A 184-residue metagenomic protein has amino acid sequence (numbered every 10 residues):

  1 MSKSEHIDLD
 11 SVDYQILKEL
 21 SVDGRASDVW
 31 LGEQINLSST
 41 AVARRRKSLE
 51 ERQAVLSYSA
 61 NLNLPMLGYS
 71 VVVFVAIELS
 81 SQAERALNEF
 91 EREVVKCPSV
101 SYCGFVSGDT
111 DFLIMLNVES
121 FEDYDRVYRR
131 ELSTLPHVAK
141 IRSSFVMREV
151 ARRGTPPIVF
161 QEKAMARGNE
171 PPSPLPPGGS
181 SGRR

Functional and structural regions predicted by a protein language model:
M1-R184: A compositional/biophysical signature of low hydrophobicity enriched in polar/charged and small residues
